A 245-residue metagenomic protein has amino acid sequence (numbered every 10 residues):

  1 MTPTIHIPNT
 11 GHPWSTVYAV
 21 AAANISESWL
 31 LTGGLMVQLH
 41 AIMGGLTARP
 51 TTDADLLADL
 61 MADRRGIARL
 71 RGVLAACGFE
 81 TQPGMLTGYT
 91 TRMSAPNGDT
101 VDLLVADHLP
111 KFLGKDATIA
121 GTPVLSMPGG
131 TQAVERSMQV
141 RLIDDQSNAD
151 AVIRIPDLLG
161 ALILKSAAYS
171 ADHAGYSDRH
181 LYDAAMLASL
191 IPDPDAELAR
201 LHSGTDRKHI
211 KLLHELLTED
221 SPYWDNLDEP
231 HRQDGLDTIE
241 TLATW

Functional and structural regions predicted by a protein language model:
M1-W245: Compositionally biased terminal segments of proteins
